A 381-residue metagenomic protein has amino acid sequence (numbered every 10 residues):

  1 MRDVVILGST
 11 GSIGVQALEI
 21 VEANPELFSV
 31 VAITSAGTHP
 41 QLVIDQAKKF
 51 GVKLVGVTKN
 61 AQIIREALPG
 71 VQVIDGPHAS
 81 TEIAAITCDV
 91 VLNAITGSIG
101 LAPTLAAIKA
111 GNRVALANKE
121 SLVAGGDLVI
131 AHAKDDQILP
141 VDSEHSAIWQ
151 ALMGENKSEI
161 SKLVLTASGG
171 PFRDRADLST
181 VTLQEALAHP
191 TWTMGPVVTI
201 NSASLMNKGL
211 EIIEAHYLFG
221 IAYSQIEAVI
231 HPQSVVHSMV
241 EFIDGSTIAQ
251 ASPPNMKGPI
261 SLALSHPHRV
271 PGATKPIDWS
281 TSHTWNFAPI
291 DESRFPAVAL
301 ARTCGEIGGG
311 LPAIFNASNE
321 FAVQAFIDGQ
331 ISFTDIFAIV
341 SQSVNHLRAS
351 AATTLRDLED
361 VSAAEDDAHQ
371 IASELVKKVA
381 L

Functional and structural regions predicted by a protein language model:
M1-L381: Catalytic, metal-anchored helix/loop core of enzyme active sites in primary metabolism
